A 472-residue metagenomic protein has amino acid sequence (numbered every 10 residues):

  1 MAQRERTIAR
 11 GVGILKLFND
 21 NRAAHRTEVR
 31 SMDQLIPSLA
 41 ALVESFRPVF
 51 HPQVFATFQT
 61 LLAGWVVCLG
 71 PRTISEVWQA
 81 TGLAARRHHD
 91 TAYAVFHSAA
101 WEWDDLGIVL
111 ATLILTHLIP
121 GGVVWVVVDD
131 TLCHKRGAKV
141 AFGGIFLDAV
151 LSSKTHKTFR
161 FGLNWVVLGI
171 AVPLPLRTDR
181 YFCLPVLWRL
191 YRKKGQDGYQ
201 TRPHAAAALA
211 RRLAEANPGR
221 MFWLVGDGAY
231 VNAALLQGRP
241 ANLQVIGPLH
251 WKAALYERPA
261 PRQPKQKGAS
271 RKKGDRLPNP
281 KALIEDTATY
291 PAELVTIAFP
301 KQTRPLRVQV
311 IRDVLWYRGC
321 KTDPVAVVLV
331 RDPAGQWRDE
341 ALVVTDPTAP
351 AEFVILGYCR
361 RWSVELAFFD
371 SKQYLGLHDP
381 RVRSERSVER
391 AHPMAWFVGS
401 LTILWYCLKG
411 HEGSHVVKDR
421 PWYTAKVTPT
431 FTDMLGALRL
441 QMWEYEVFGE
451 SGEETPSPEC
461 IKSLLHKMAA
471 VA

Functional and structural regions predicted by a protein language model:
A2-F46, F50, V54, T81 (+4 more regions): Single, function-defining residue in the core of a domain
M32-H97, E102: Gly/serine-rich nucleotide phosphate-binding loop at the start of the catalytic core of nucleotide/ADP-ribose-handling
T57, L69-T73, R87-T91, W101 (+6 more regions): Generic alpha-helix structural propensity
V77, L168, F397: A residue-level signal for conserved active-site and pocket-lining positions in enzyme catalytic cores
H97-L187, I311-L315: Active-site-proximal, Lys/Arg-enriched surface segment that forms a nucleic-acid-binding/basic interface patch
